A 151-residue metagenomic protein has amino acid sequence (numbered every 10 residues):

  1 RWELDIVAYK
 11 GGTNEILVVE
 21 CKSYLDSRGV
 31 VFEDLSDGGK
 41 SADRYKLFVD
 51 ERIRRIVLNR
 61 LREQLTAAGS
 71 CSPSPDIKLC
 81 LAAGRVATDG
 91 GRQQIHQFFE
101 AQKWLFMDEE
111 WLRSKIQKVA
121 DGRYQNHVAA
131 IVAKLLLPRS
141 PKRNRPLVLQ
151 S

Functional and structural regions predicted by a protein language model:
R1-S151: Intrinsically disordered, low-complexity Ser/Thr/Pro/Gly-rich regulatory segments
